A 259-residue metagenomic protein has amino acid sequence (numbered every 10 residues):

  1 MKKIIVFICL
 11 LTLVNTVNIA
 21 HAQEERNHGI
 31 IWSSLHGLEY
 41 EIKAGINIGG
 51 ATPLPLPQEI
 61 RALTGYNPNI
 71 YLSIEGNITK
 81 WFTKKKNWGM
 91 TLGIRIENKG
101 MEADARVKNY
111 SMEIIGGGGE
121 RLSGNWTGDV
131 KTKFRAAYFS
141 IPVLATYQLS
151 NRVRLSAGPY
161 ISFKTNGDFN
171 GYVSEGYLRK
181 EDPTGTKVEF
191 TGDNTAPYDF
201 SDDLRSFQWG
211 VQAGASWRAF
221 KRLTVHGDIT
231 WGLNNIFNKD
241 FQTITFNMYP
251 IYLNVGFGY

Functional and structural regions predicted by a protein language model:
M1-L35: Cleavable N-terminal export/targeting peptides
W32-I48: Transmembrane beta-strand segments of Gram-negative outer membrane beta-barrel proteins
L35, T79-K85, S150, F220-R222: Outer-membrane beta-barrel channels and translocator barrels
L38-Y40, I70-G76, A137-V143, W209-A213 (+1 more regions): Hydrophobic, lipid-facing positions within transmembrane beta-strands of outer-membrane proteins
I46-G50, K80, I96-G100, I161-T165 (+2 more regions): Transmembrane beta-strands of outer-membrane beta-barrel pores
G50-N69, K99-A137, K164-Q208, Q212 (+1 more regions): Extracellular/periplasm-exposed beta-strand and loop segments of Gram-negative cell-envelope proteins, dominated by
K86-M90, R152-L155, K221-G227: Repeated loop/turn-to-beta-strand initiation elements of outer-membrane beta-barrel proteins
W217-K221, N247-Y259: Outer-membrane beta-barrel "beta-signal"
